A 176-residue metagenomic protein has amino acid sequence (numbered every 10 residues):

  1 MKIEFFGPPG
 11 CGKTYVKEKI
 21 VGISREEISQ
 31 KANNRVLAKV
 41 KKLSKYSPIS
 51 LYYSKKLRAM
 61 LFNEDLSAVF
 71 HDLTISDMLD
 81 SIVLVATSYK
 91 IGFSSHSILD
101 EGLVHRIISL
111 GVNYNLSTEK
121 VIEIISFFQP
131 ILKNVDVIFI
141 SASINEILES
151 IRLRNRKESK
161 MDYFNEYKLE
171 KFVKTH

Functional and structural regions predicted by a protein language model:
F5: Hydrophobic anchor at the beta1->P-loop junction of P-loop NTPases
P8: P-loop (Walker A) phosphate-binding loop of NTP-binding proteins
C11: ATP-binding Walker
T14: Walker A/P-loop
G22-K31: Post-Walker A helix-loop "phosphate-sensing" segment adjacent to the P-loop in P-loop NTPases
R35-Y114: ATP-dependent small-molecule kinase phosphotransfer cores that center on conserved nucleotide phosphate-binding segments
L99-G102, Q129-R154: Conserved phosphate-donor/acceptor-positioning beta-strand/loop module used by diverse small-molecule
V112-S126: Substrate-gripping "pore-loop 1 plus following alpha2 helix"
